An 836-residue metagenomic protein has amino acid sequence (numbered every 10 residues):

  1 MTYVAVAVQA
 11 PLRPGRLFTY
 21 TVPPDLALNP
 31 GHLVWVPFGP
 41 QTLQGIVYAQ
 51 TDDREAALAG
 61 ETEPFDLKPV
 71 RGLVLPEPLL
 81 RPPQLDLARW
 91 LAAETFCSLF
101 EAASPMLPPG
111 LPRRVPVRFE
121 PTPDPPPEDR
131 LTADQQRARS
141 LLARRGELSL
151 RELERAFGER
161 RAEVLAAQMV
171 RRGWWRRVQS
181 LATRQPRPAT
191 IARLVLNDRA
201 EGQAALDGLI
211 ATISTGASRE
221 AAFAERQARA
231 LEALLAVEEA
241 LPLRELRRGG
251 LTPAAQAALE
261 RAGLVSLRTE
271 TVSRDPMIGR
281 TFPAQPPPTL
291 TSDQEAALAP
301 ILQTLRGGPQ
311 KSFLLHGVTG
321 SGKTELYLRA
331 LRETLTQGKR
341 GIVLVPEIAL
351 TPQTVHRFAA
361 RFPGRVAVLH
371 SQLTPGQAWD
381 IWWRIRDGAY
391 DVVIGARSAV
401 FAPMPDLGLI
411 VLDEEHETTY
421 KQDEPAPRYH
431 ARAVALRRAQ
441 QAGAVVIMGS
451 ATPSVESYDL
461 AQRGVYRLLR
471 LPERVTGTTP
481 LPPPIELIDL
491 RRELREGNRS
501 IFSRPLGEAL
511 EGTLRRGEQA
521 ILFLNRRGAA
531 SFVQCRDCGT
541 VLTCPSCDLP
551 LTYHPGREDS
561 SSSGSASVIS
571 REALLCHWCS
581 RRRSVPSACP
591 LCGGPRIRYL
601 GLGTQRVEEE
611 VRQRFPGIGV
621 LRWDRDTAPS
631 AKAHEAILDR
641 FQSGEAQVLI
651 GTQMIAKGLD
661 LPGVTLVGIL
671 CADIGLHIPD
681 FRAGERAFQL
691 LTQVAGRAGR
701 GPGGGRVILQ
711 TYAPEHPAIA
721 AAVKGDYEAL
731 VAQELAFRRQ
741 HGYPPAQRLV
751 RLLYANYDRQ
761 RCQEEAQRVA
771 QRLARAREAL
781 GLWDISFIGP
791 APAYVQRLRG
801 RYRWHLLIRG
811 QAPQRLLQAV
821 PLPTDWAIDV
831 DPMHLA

Functional and structural regions predicted by a protein language model:
M1-S450, S457, Q462-T478, A776 (+3 more regions): Accessory, non-ATPase domains that flank or precede helicase/AAA+ motor cores in DNA-metabolism machines
R176, L621, R777-A793, D829: Short beta-strand elements
R199, H716, R775-A776, I788: Polar helix-capping/helix-linker motif
Q285-T291, E295-L302, G308-Q763, R775 (+5 more regions): Inter-lobe coupling/hinge segments of SF2-like helicase ATPases
A766, A770-L773, R777, D784: Basic, glycine-rich polyanion-binding accessory segments appended to enzymes
